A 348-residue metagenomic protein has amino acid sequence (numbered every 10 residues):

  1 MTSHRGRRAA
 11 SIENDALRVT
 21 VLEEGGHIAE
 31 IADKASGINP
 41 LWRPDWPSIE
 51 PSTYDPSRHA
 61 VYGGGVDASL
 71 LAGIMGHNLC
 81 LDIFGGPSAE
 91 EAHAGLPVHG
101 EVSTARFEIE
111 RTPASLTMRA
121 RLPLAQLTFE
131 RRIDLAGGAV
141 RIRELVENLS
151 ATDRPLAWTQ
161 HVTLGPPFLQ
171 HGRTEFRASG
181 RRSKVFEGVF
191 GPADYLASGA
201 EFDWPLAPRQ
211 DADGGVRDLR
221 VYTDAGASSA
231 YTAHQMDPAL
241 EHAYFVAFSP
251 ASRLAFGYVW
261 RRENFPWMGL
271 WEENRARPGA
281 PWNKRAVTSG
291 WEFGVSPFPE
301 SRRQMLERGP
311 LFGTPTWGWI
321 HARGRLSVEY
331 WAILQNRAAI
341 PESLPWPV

Functional and structural regions predicted by a protein language model:
M1-R141, T152-V348: Surface-exposed acidic/polar loop and edge beta-strand patches at domain peripheries
L145-S150: Asparagine-centered strand-capping/turn motif at beta-strand->loop junctions
